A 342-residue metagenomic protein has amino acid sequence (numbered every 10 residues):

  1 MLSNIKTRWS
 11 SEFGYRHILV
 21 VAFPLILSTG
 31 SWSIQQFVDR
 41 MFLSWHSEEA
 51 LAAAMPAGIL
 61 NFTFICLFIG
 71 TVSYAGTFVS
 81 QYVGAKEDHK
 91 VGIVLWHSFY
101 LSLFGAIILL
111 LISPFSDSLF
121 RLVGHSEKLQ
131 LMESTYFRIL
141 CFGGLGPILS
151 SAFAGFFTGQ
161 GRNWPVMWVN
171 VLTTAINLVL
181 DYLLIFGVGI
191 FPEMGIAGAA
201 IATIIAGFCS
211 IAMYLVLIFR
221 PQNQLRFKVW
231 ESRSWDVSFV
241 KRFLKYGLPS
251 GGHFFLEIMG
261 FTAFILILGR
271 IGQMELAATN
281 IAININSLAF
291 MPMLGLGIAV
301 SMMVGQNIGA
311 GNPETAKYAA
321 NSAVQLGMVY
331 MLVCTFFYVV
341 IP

Functional and structural regions predicted by a protein language model:
M1-V20, I196, A200-T203, L215-E257: Interhelical loop/hinge segments that connect adjacent transmembrane helices in multipass membrane
R16-G76, S80, L248-L268: Signature of the first transmembrane helix
A22, T29, M55-G58, S102 (+7 more regions): Residue-level recognition of transmembrane alpha-helices in multi-pass small-molecule transporters/permeases
G30, I34-A52, F120-E127, L183-M194 (+3 more regions): Helix-terminus/linker motif at the lipid-water interface of multi-pass membrane proteins
F37, M41, L67-G70, I107-P114 (+8 more regions): Membrane-embedded alpha-helical segments of multi-pass transporters/permeases
L51-L110, P114, P147-V166, I265 (+1 more regions): Small-residue-rich hydrophobic transmembrane alpha-helices
E87-W96, S118-I139: Membrane-interface helix-capping segments at transmembrane helix termini in multi-pass transporters
Y136, V169-L183, F191-N223: Hydrophobic alpha-helical transmembrane segments
